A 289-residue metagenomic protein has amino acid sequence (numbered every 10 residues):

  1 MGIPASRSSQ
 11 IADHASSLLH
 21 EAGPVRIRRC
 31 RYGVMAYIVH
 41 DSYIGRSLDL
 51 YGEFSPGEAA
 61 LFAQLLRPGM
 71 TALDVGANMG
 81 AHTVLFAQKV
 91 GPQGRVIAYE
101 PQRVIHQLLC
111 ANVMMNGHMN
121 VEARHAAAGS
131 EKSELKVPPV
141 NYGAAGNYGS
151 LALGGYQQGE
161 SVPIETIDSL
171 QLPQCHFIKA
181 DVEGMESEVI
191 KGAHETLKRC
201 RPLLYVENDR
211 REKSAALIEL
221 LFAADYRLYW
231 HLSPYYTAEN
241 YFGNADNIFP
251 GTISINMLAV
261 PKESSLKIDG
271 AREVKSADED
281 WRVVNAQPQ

Functional and structural regions predicted by a protein language model:
M1-Q289: Phosphate/nucleotide-binding beta-alpha loop and adjacent structural elements of enzyme active sites
